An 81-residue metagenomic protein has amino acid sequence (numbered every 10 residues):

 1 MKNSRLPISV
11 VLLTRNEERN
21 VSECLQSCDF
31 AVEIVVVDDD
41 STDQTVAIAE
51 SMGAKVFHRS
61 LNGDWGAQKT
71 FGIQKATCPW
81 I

Functional and structural regions predicted by a protein language model:
M1, A31-V32, A47: N-terminal/domain-start alpha-helical segments
P7-S9, E33: Cell-envelope/extracellular polymer assembly enzymes that use nucleotide-activated donors
L12-F30: Short, well-formed alpha-helical segments that are part of the catalytic scaffolds of diverse glycosyltransferases
S22, D43-M52: Acidic helix N-cap motif at the loop->helix transition within catalytic regions of sugar-transfer enzymes
S27, D38-A47: A conserved acidic beta->alpha catalytic loop
S51, T70-W80: Active-site nucleotide-sugar/metal-binding loop of Leloir-type enzymes
S60-A67, I73: A short, glycine-/small-residue-rich helix N-cap motif at loop->alpha-helix starts within glycosyltransferase
